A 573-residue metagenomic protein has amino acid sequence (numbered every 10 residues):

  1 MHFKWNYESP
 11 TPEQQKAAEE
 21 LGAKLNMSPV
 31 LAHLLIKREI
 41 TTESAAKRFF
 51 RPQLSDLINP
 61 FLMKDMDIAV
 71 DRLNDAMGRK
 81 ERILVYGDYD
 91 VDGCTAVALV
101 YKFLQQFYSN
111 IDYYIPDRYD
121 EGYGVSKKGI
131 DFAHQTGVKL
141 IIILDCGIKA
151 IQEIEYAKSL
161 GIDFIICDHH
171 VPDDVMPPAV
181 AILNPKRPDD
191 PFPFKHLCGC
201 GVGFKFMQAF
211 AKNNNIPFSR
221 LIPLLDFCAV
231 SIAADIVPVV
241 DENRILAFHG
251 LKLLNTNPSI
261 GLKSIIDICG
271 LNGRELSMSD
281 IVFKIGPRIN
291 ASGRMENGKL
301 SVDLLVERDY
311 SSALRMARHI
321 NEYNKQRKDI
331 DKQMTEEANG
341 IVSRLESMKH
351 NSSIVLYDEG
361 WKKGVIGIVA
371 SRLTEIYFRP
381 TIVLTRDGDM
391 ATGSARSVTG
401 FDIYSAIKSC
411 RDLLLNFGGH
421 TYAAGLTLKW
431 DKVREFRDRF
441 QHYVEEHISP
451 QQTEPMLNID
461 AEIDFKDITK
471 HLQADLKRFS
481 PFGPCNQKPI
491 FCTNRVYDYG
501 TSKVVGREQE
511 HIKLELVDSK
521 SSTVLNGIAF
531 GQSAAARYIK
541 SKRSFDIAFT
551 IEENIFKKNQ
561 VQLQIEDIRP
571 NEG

Functional and structural regions predicted by a protein language model:
H2, P10-L140, L160-G161, A211-E435 (+2 more regions): Hydrophobic helix-and-loop "lid/oligomerization" segment in the mid-to-C-terminal part of catalytic domains
D75, V171-N184, L516-S521: Acidic-glycine-rich active-site phosphate/pyrophosphate-binding loop
D75-E81, S312-M316, E322-L356, S409-G573: Mid-to-C-terminal polyanion-binding domains and interfaces
L99, V175-I216, L221-A233: Short alpha-helices
Y114, L144, C167-H169, L183-P185 (+1 more regions): Generic beta-sheet signal
Y119-E121, A150, H170-V175, D189-P191 (+2 more regions): Short gly/pro/ser/thr-enriched loop/turn and capping motifs at secondary-structure boundaries
A150-I151, D235: Intrinsically disordered, low-complexity regulatory tails of plant transcription factors and co-regulators
Q152-Y156, V369: A short acidic, amphipathic alpha-helical/loop segment
